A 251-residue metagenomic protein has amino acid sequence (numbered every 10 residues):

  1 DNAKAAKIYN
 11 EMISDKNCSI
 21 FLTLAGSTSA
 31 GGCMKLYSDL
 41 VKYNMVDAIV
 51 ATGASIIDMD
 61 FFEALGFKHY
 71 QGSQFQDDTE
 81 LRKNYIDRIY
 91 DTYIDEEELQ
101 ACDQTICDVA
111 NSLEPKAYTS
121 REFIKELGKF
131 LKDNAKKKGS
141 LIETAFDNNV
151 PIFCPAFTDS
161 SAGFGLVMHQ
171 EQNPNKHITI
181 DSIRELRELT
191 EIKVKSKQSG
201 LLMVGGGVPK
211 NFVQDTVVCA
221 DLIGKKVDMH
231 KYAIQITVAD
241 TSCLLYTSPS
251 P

Functional and structural regions predicted by a protein language model:
D1-G66, G72-E80, N84, R88 (+7 more regions): Metallocofactor- and cofactor-centric catalytic cores in central/energy metabolism, strongly enriched
M59, K210-Q214, T241-L245: Short active-site-adjacent structural elements
E80-A162: Ligand-binding beta-strand-loop-alpha-helix segment within the catalytic cores of soluble metabolic enzymes
D228-L245: Short, flexible loop segments at boundaries between secondary-structure elements
Y246-P251: Conserved small/polar residues in nucleotide/adenosyl-binding loops
